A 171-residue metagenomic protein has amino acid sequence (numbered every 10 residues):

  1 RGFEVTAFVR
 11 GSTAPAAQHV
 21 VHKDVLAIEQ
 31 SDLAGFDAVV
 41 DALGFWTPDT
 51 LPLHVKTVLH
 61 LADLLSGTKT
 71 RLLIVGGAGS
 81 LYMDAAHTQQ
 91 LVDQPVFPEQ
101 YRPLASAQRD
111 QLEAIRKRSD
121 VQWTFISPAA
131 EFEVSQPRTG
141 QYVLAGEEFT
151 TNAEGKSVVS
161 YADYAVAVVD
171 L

Functional and structural regions predicted by a protein language model:
R1-T6, G11, T68-L72, G79-L171: Oxidoreductase cofactor-interface core, primarily capturing Rossmann-like NAD(P)-dependent enzymes
S12-T68: NAD(P)H-binding glycine-rich loop region in Rossmannoid oxidoreductase-like domains and their noncatalytic homologs
D41, L73-V75: Short beta-strand segments at enzyme active-site cores
F45-P48, A78-Y82: Short, catalytically relevant binding-site loops at active-site mouths
